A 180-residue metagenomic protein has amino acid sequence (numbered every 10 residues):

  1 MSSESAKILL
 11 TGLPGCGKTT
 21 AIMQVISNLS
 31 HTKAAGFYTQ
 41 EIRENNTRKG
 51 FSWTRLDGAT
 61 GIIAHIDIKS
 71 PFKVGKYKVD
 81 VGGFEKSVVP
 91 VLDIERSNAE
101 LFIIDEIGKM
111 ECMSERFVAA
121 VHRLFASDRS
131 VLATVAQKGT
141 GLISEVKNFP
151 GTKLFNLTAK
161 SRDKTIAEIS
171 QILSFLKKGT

Functional and structural regions predicted by a protein language model:
S2, L92-I94, I107-T180: Replace "adjacent to P-loop NTPase cores in ATP/GTP-dependent enzymes" with "adjacent to NTP-binding cores
K7: Walker A (P-loop) ATP-phosphate-binding motif of ABC ATPase nucleotide-binding domains
L10: Hydrophobic anchor at the beta1->P-loop junction of P-loop NTPases
P14: The conserved Walker
K18: Conserved lysine of the Walker
A21, V25: Hydrophobic positions on the alpha1 helix immediately C-terminal to the Walker A/P-loop
S27-V74: N-terminal phosphate/diphosphate-binding loop that engages ATP/GTP or pyrophosphate donors across diverse enzyme folds
P71-H122: Phosphate-binding/switch loop-helix module in NTP-utilizing enzymes
